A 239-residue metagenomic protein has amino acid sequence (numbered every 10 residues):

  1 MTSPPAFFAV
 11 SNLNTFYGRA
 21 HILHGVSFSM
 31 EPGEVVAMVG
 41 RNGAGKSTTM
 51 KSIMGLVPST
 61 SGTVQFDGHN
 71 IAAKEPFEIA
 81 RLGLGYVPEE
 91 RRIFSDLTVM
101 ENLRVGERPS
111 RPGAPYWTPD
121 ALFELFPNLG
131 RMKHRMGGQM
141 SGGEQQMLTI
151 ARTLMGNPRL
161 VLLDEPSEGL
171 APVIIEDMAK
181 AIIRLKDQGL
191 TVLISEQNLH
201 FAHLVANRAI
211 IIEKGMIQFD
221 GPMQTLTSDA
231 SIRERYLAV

Functional and structural regions predicted by a protein language model:
G18, K74, V99-W117, L125-G130 (+3 more regions): ABC-type ATPase nucleotide-binding domains, specifically the catalytic core motifs of the NBD
V39-R41: The feature captures the beta-strand-to-loop junction immediately N-terminal to the Walker
M54: Helix-to-loop junction immediately C-terminal to a conserved catalytic motif
G62-N70, L82, P115-W117, G221: Conserved ABC transporter NBD signature motif
T153-L154: ABC ATPase C-loop
V161-E165: Catalytic Walker B motif of ABC-type/P-loop ATPase nucleotide-binding domains
